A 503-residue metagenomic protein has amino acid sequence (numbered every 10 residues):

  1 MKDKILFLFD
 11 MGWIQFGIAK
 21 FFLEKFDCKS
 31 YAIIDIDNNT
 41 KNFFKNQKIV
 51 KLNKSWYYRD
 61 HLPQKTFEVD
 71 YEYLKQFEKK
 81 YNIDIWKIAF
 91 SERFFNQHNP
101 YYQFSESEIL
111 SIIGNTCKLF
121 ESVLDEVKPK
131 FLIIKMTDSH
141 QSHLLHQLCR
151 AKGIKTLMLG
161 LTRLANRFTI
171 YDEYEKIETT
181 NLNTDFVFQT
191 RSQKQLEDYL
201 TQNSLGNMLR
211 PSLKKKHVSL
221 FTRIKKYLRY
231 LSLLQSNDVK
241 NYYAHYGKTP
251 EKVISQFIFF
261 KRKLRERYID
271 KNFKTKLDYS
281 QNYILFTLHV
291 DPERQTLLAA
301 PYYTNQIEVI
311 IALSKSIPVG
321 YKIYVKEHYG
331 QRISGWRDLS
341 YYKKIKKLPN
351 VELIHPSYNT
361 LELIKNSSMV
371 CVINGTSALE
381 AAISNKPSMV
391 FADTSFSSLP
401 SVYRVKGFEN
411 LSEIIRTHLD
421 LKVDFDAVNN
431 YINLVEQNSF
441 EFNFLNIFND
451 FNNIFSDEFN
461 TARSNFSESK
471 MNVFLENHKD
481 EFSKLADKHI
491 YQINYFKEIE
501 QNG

Functional and structural regions predicted by a protein language model:
M1-G12, I34-I36, S105, I133 (+1 more regions): Nucleotide-activated donor-dependent transferases that construct or modify glycoconjugates
L8-F26, H146, Y302-I317: Histidine-anchored nucleotide/phosphate-binding helix
F21, K25-F120, L161-E266, K484-E500: Conserved N-terminal ligand/cofactor-binding loop architecture of enzyme catalytic domains
K118-N181: Conserved nucleotide-sugar donor-interacting segment of glycosyltransferase catalytic cores, predominantly GT-B
I134-K135, G160, P356-Y403: A donor-sugar binding/catalytic signature common to diverse glycosyltransferases and related nucleotide-sugar
T190-A244, I269-F273, Y403, F408-G503: C-terminal amphipathic helix plus adjacent low-complexity, charged tail appended to glycosyltransferase catalytic
D278-I307, A312-S314, E327-Q331: Active-site donor-nucleotide binding/catalytic segment of nucleotide-sugar enzymes
S314-H355: Catalytic donor nucleotide-activated moiety binding site of glycosyltransferases and closely related
